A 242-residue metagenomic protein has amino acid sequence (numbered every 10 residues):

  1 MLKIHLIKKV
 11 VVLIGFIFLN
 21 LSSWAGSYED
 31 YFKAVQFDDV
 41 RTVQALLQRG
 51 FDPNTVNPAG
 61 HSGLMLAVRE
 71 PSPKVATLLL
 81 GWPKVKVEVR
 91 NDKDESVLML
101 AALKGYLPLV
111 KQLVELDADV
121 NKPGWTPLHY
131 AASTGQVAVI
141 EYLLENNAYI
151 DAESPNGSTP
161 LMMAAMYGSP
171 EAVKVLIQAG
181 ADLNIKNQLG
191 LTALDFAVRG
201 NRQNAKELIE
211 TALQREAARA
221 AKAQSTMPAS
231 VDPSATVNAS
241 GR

Functional and structural regions predicted by a protein language model:
L2, W24-D30, N146, A179 (+2 more regions): Ankyrin-repeat-protein effector appendages
V11-N20: Bacterial N-terminal signal peptides
A25-S62, L66: N-terminal segments that cap or nucleate solenoid repeat domains
K33-D38, L66-S72, L100-Y106, Y130-Q136 (+2 more regions): Ankyrin repeat A-helix N-terminal signature
D39-L47, S72-G81, Y106-V114, Q136-L144 (+2 more regions): Ankyrin repeat structural motif
P53, K86-V87, V120, I150 (+1 more regions): Ankyrin-repeat inter-repeat connecting loop/turn
N57, N91, N121-G124, S154 (+1 more regions): Ankyrin repeat boundary/linker residues
